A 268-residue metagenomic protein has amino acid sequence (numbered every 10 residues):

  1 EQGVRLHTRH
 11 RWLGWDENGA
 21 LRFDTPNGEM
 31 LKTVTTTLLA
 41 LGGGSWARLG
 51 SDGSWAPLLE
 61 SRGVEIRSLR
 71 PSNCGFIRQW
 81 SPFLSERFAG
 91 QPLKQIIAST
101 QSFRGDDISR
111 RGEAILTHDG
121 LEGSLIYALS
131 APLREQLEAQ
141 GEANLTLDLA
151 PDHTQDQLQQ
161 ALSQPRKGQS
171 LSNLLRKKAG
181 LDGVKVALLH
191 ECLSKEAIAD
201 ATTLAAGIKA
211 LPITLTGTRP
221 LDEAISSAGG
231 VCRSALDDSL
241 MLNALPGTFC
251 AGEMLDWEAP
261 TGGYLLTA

Functional and structural regions predicted by a protein language model:
E1, H7, W46-S51, R78-P82 (+1 more regions): Short beta-strand to alpha-helix junction loop
L6-H10, S68-R70, R219: Short loop/edge segments at beta-strand edges and connector loops that shape dinucleotide/nucleotide cofactor-binding
T8-A20: A conserved short coil-to-beta-strand element within the FAD-binding core of flavoproteins
W12, D24-L31: A structured beta-alpha segment of the ubiquitous adenosine-cofactor-binding alpha/beta core
R22, T36-A40, W46, I97-T248: Residue-level recognition of phosphate/Mg2+-coordinating polar/acidic sites in nucleotide-handling active sites
G42-R62, L242, W257-A268: A conserved FAD-binding loop/helix module that cradles the flavin
W55-A98: Central beta-strand plus flanking loop segment that forms part of the substrate or channel wall within the catalytic
E253: Hard-cation-handling environments
